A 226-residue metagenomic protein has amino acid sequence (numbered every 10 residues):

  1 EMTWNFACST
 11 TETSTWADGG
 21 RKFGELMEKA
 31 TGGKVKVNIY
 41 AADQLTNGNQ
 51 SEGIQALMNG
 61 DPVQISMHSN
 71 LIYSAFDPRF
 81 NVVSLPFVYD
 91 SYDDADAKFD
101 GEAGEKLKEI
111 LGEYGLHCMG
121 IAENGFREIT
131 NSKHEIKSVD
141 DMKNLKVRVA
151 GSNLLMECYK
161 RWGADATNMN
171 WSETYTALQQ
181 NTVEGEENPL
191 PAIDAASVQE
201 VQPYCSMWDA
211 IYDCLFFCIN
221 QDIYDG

Functional and structural regions predicted by a protein language model:
E1-D93, E109-G226: N-terminal secretory/targeting leader peptides
A97-E105: Signature of the catalytic double-stranded beta-helix
